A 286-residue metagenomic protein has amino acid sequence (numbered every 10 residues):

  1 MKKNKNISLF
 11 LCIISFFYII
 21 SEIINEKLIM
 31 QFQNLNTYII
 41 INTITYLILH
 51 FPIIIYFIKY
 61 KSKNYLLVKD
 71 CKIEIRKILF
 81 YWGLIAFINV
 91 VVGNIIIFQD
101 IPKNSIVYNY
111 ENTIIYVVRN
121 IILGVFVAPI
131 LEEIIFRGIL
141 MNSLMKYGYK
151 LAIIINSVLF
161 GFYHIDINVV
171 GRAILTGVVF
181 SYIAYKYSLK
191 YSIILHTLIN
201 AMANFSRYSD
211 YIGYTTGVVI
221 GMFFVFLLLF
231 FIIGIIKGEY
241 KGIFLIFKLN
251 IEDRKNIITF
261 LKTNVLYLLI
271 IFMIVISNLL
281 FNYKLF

Functional and structural regions predicted by a protein language model:
M1-F16, I40-F51, L79-N89, I183-H196: Alpha-helical transmembrane segments of integral membrane proteins, especially early/N-terminal helices
K2-S15, K61-V91, I246-F272: Interfacial transmembrane-helix boundary/kink motif in multi-pass membrane proteins
K3-N34, V127, I135, N204-Y208: Transmembrane alpha-helical insertion/packing segments
F16-I58, I220-F223: Alpha-helical transmembrane segments in multi-pass membrane proteins
I20-I29, P52-F57, I88-D100, Y163 (+4 more regions): Alpha-helical membrane-inserting segments
I29, L35-Y38, K61-I134, M141-M145 (+1 more regions): Juxtamembrane helix-loop-helix connectors linking adjacent transmembrane helices in multi-pass membrane enzymes
I53-I73, I155-L159, F205-D210: Cytoplasmic juxtamembrane interface segments
V90, R119-N282: Transmembrane helix-loop-helix hairpins at the membrane interface of multi-pass integral membrane proteins
